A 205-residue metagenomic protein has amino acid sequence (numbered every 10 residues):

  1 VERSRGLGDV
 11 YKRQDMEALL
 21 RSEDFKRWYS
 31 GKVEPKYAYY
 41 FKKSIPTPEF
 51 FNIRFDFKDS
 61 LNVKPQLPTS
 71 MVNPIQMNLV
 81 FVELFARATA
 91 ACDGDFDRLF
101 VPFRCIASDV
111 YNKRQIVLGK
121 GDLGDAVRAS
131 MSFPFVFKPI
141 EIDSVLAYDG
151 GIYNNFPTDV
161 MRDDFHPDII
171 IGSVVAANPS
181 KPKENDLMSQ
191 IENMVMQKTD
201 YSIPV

Functional and structural regions predicted by a protein language model:
V1, D9-V205: Patatin-like phospholipase
G6: Glycine-rich phosphate-binding loop
